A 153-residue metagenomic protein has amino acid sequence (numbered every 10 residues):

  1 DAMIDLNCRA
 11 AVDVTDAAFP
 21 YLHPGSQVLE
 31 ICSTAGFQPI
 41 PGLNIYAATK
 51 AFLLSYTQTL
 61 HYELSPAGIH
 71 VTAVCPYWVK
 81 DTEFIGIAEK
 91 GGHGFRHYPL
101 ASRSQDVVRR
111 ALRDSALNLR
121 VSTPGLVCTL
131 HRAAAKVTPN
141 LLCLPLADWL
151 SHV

Functional and structural regions predicted by a protein language model:
D1-D5: Active-site Tyr-X3-Lys motif and surrounding loop/helix of classical short-chain dehydrogenase/reductase
T15, T49: Active-site helix of classical SDR
A17-S26: A short helix-coil junction within the Rossmann-fold of NAD(P)-dependent oxidoreductases
Y21-L22, Q38, T59-H70: Active-site-adjacent segment of SDR/Rossmann-fold oxidoreductases
S33: Residue(s) in the substrate-gating loop at a strand-loop-helix junction that position the organic substrate next
I40-N44: Active-site loop immediately N-terminal to the catalytic Tyr-X3-Lys motif of short-chain dehydrogenase/reductase
Y62, P66-L126: SDR active-site lid
